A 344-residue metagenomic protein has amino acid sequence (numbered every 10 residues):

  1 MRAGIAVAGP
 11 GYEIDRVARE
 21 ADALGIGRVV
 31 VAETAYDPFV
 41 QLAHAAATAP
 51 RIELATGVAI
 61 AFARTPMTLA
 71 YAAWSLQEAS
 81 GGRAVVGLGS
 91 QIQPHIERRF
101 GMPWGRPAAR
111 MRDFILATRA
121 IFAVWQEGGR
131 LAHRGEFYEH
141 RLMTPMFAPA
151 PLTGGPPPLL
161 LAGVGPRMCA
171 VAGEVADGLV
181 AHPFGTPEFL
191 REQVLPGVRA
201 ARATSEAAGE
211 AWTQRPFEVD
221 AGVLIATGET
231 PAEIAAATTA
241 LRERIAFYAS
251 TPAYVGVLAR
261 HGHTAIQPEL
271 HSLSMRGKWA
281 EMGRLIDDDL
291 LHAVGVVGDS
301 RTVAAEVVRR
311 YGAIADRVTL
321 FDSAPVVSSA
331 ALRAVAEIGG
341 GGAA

Functional and structural regions predicted by a protein language model:
M1-A344: Active-site-adjacent structural elements that line small-molecule/cofactor binding pockets in enzymes
